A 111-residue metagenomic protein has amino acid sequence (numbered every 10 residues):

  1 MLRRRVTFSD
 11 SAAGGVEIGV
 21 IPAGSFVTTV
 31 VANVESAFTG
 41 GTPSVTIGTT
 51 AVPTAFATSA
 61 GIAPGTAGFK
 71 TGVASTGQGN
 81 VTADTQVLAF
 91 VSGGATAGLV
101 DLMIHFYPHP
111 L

Functional and structural regions predicted by a protein language model:
M1-L111: Surface-exposed, low-hydrophobicity beta-strand/loop segments enriched in small/polar/acidic residues
